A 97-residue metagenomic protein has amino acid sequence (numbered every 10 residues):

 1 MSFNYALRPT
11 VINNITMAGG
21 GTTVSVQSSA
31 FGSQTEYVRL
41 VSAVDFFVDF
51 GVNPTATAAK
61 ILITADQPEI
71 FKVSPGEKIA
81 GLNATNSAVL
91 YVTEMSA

Functional and structural regions predicted by a protein language model:
M1-G19, T93-A97: Short, intrinsically disordered N-terminal pre-domain segments
T10-I12, T35-Y37, D66-I70: Intrinsic-disorder/low-complexity, polar/charged segments enriched in Ser/Thr/Lys/Arg/Asp/Glu/Gln
I12-Q34: Surface-exposed ligand/attachment interfaces on beta-rich extracellular proteins
I15, L40, V48, I79 (+1 more regions): Hydrophobic beta-strand residues in large extracellular and virion-surface proteins
T35-V38, K72-A88: Noncatalytic modules at the cell exterior or secretory-pathway interfaces, chiefly beta-strand-rich lectin/adhesion
V41-A59: Short, surface-exposed beta-strand/strand-loop-strand elements in extracellular ectodomains
P54-P75: Glycine-rich strand-loop-strand elements at beta-sheet edges
